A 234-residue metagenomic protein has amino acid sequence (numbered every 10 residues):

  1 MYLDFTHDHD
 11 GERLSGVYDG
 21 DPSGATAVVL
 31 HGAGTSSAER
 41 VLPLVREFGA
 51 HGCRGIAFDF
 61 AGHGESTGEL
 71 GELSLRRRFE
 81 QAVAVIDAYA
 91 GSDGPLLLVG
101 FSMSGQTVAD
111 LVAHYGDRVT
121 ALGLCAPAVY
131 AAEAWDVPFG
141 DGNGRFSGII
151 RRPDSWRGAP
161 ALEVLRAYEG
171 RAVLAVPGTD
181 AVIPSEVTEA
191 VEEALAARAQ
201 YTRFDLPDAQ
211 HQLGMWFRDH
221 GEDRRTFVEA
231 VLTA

Functional and structural regions predicted by a protein language model:
M1-G20: N-terminal cap/lid segment of alpha/beta-hydrolase-fold proteins
A33-V45, F60, E186-V187: The serine-hydrolase catalytic nucleophile loop
L42, G170, P184-A194: Short alpha-helix in the alpha/beta-hydrolase fold that links the catalytic acid
F48-T67: Conserved alpha/beta-hydrolase
H63-A90: Catalytic nucleophile-loop/oxyanion-hole region of alpha/beta-hydrolase and closely related hydrolase-like folds
V112-D154: Hydrolase active-site cap/lid region
Y168, L174-V176, D180: Short beta-strand/loop motif that positions the catalytic acidic residue of the alpha/beta-hydrolase fold
A199-A234: C-terminal catalytic histidine-bearing segment of alpha/beta-hydrolase fold enzymes
